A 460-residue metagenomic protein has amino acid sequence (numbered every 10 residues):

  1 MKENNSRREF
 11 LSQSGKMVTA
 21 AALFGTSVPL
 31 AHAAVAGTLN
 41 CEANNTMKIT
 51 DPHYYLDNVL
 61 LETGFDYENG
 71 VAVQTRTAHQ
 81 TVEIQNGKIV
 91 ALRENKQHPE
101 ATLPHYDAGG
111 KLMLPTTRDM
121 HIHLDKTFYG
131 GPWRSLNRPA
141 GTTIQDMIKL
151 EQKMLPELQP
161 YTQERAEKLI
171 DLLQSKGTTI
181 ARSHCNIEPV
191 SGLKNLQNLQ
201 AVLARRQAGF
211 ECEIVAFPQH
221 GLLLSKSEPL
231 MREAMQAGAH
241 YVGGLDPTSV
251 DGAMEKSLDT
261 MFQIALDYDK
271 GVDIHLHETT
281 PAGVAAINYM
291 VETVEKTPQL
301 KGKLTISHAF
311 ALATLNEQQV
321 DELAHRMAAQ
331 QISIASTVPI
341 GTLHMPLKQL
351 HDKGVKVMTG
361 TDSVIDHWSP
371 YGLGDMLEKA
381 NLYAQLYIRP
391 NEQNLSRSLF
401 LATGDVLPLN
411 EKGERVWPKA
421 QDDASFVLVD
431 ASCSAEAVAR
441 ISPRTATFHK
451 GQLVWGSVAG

Functional and structural regions predicted by a protein language model:
K2, S6-T26, L30-E100: N-terminal metal-binding scaffold of metallo-dependent hydrolase/deaminase domains
T46-L61, N86, H98-R138: Replace "His-x-His-based motif
G87, G110, H121, G177 (+6 more regions): Divalent metal-coordination and catalytic microenvironments
K111-M113, G130-H184, V190-R205, L230-Q236 (+1 more regions): Alpha-helical scaffold segments that flank or form the walls of functional sites
F128-T162, A286-T305, L323, L373-P390: Active-site gating loops and adjacent loop-to-helix segments of metal-dependent hydrolytic enzymes
G209-S225, Q236-M345, K356, I365: Active-site core of metal-dependent hydrolases
T293-L304, K348-V429: His/Asp/Glu-enriched, well-ordered alpha-helical/loop segment that forms or immediately abuts the divalent-metal
W417-G460: C-terminal cap of metal-dependent C-N hydrolases
